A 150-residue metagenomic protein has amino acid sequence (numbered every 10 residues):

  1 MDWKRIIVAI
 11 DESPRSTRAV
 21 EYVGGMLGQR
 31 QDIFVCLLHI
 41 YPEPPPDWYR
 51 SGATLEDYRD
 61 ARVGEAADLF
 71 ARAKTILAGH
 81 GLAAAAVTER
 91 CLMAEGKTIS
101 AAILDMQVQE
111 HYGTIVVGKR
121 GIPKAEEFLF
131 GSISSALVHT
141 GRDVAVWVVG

Functional and structural regions predicted by a protein language model:
M1-E56: Small/aliphatic-rich secondary-structure junction motif
A19, I99-S100, F130: Amphipathic coiled-coil/heptad-repeat helices and related helical stalk/stem segments that mediate oligomerization
I33, A85, D143-V144: A structural micro-motif
C36-L38, T88-L92, W147: General small-molecule cofactor/ligand-binding pocket signal
L55-L69: A short acidic, glycine-rich active-site loop that binds or catalyzes chemistry on phosphate/adenosine moieties
T75-I115, S135: Structural beta-alpha unit
M106-G150: Gly/Ser-rich helix-loop-strand patches that form or flank binding pockets for ribonucleotide-derived cofactors
